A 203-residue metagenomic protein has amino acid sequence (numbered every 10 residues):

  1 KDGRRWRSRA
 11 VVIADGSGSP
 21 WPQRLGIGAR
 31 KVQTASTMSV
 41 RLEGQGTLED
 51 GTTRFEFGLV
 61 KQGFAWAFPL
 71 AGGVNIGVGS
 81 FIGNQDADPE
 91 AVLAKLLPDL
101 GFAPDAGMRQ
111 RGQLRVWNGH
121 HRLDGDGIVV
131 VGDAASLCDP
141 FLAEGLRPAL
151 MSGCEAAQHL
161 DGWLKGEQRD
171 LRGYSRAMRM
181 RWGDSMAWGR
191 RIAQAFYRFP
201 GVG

Functional and structural regions predicted by a protein language model:
K1-D2, F55: Short beta-strand segments that buttress and anchor functional surface loops
D2-A10, D124-G125: Core beta-strand elements of the Rossmann-like FAD/NAD(P) dinucleotide-binding domain in flavoenzyme oxidoreductases
D2-G3, T47-E49, W163-R169: Short, glycine- and charge-enriched coil/turn segments that flank and shape catalytic ligand pockets
V11, S17-A94: Conserved FAD-binding catalytic core of PHBH/FMO-like flavoproteins
I13-A14, V130: Redox-cofactor binding/interface segments in oxidoreductases and associated redox assembly factors
G16-S17, L142: Short glycine-/small-residue-rich Rossmann-like dinucleotide-binding loops
N84-L160, L164, Q168: FAD/FMN-dependent oxidoreductases across multiple families
Q158-G203: C-terminal helical "tail/cap" subdomain of flavin- and related membrane-associated enzymes
